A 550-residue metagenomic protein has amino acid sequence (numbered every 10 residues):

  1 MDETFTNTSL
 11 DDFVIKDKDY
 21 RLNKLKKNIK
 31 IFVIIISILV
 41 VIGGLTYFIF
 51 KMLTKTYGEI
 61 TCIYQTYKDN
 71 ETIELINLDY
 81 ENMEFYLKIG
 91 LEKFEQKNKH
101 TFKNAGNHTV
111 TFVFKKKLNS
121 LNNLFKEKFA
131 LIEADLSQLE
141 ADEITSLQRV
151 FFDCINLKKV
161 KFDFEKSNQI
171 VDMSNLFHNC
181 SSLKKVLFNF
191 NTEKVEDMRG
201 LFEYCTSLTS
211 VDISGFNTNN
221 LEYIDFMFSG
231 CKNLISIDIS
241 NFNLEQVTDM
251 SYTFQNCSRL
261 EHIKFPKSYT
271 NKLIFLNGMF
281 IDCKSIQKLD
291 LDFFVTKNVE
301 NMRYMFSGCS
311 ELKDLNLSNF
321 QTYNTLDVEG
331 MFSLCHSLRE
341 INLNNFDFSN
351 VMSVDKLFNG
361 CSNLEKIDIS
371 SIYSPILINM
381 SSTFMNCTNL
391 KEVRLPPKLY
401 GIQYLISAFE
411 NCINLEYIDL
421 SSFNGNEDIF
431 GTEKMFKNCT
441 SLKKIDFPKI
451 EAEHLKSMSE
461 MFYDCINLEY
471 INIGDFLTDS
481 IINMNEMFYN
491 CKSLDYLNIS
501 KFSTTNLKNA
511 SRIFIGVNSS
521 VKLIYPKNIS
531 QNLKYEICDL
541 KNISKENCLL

Functional and structural regions predicted by a protein language model:
M1-K24: Intrinsically disordered cytoplasmic terminal tails of membrane proteins
V14-D17, N28-I31, N509, I537-K541: Terminal module of membrane-associated proteins
K24-T56: Alpha-helical transmembrane segments in eukaryotic/viral proteins
F50-A141, S146-C154, F409: Acidic, Ser/Thr/Pro
H108-K116, A130-E143, I155-V171, S181-E196 (+14 more regions): Structural signature of tandem-repeat unit edges
N122-N123, T145-R149, V171-N175, R199-G200 (+12 more regions): Register-specific detector for alpha-helical tandem repeat solenoids, activating on a conserved position within each
F125-K126, F151-F152, F177-H178, F202-E203 (+12 more regions): Ankyrin-repeat helical core positions
R512-F514, Q531-K545: Short, aromatic/basic amphipathic alpha-helical patches
